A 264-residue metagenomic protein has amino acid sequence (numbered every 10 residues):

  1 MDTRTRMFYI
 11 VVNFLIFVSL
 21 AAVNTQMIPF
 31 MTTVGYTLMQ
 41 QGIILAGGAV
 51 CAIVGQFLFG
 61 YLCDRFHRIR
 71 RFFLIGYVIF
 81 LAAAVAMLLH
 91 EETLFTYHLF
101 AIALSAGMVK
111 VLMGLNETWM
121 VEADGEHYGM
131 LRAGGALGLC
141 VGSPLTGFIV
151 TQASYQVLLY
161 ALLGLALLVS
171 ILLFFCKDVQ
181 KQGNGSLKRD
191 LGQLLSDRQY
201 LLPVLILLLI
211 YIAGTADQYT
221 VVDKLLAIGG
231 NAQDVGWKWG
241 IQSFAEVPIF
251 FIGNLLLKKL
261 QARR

Functional and structural regions predicted by a protein language model:
M1-A52, Q199-G240: Helix-loop boundary and gating motifs at the non-cytosolic
M1-T3, F175-L209: Juxtamembrane intracellular "pre-TM" segments in multi-pass secondary transporters
F14, A83, L94-L115, L208-L209: Hydrophobic core of transmembrane alpha-helices in multi-pass small-molecule transporters, especially MFS/SLC-type
A49-F57, L139-C140, P144, S243-F251: Residue-level signature of mid-helix packing/kink "hotspots" within the transmembrane helices of 12-pass Major
V54-R68, V150, P248-A262: Helix-to-loop junctions at the C-terminal end of transmembrane segments in multipass secondary transporters
R71-A86, L163, R264: Structural signature of the two symmetry-related core transmembrane helices
A101-G135: Cytoplasmic helix-loop-helix junction between adjacent transmembrane helices in 12-TM secondary transporters
V157-F175: Symmetry-related core transmembrane helices of the 12-TM Major Facilitator Superfamily/SLC fold
